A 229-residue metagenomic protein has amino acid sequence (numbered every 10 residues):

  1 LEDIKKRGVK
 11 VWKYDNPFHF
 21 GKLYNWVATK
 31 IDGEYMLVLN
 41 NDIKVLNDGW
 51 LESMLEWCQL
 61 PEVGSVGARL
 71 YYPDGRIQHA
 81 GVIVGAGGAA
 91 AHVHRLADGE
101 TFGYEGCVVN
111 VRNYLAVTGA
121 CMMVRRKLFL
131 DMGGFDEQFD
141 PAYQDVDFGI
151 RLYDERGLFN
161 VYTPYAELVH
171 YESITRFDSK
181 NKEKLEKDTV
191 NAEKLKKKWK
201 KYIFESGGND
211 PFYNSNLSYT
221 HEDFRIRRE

Functional and structural regions predicted by a protein language model:
L1-P17: Acidic donor-binding segment of Leloir-type glycosyltransferases
Y14-I31: Glycine-rich, basic loop-to-helix element that forms the pyrophosphate-binding segment of sugar-nucleotide handling
M36: Short aromatic/hydrophobic "clamp" motif used to bind/position activated sugar donors
L39-N41: Catalytic metal- and UDP-sugar-binding loop of GT-A-like glycosyltransferases, i.e., residues flanking the conserved
I43-A89: Conserved donor NDP-sugar-binding/catalytic core segment of glycosyltransferases
W50-M54, C107-G133, Q138-E167: A short, conserved alpha-helix in the catalytic core of glycosyltransferases
G64, D74-G75, G87-N113, M123 (+2 more regions): C-terminal, non-catalytic tails of nucleotide-sugar-dependent glycosyltransferases
V66-R69, T163-P164, Y171: Short glycine/serine/threonine-enriched helix-capping/active-site loop that flanks the nucleotide-sugar donor pocket
